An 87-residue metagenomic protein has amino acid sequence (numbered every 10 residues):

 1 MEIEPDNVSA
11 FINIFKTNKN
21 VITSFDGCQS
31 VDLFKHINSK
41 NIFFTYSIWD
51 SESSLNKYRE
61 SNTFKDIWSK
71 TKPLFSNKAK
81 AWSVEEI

Functional and structural regions predicted by a protein language model:
M1-E2, D32-R59: Short, well-ordered beta-strand segments in beta-rich or mixed alpha/beta enzyme and ligand-binding folds
P5-S30, T63-W68: Short amphipathic alpha-helical segments
T23-D26, D50, S76: Short conserved AdoMet
D32-S39, S69-I87: Glycine-rich beta-strand-turn "strand-cap" elements at beta-sheet edges
